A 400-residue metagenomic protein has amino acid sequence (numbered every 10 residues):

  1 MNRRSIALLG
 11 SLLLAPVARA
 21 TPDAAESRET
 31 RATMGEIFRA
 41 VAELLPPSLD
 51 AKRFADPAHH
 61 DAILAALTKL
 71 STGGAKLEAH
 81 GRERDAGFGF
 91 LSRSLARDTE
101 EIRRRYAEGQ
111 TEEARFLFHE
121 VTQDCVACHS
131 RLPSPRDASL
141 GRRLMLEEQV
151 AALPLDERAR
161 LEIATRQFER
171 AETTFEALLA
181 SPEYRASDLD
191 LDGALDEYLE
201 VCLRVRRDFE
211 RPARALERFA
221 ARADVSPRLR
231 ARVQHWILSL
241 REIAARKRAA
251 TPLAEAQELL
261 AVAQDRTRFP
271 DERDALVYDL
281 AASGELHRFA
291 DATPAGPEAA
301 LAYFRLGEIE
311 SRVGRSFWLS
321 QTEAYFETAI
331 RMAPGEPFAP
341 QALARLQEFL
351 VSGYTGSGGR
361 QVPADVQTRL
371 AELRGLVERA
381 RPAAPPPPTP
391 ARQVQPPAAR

Functional and structural regions predicted by a protein language model:
M1-A7: Bacterial N-terminal signal peptides that target proteins for export
S5, L70-A75, A96, P297-A300 (+1 more regions): Short hydrophobic/aromatic-rich motifs at helix boundaries and adjacent loops
A7-A15: Bacterial N-terminal signal peptides
A18-S27: Boundary at the C-terminal end of the N-terminal hydrophobic targeting segment
E26-T33, P47, G87-L91, D98 (+2 more regions): Acidic, polar-rich low-complexity tracts and alpha-helical solenoid repeat scaffolds
I37-A40, L44-G81, F175, D274-E285: Alpha-helical segments in soluble extracytoplasmic regions
D61-A107, E112-H119: Extended surface/linker regions that mediate inter-domain or inter-protein docking in multi-component redox
